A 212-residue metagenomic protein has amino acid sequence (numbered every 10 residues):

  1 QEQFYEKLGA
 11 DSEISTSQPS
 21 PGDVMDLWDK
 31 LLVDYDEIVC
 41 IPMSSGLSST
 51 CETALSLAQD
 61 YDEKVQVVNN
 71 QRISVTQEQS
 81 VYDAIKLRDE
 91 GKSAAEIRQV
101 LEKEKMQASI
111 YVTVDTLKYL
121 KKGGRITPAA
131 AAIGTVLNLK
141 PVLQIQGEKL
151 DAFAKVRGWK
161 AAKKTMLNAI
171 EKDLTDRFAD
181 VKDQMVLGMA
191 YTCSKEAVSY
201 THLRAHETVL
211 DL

Functional and structural regions predicted by a protein language model:
Q1, E37, G46-Q66, R72-R204: Mixed-charge interfacial surface used for oligomerization/domain docking and macromolecular partner engagement
Q1-D23: N-terminal glycine-rich anion-binding loop in soluble enzyme alpha/beta folds
L8-S12, L31, E104, G124: Alpha-helix boundary/capping residues
E13-S20, P42-G46, I73: Short secondary-structure transition/capping motifs
D23-C51: N-terminal glycine-rich phosphate/adenylate-binding segment common to multiple enzyme folds
H202-A205, V209-L212: Single conserved hydrophobic/aromatic residue that forms the stacking wall/gate of nucleotide- or nucleobase-binding
